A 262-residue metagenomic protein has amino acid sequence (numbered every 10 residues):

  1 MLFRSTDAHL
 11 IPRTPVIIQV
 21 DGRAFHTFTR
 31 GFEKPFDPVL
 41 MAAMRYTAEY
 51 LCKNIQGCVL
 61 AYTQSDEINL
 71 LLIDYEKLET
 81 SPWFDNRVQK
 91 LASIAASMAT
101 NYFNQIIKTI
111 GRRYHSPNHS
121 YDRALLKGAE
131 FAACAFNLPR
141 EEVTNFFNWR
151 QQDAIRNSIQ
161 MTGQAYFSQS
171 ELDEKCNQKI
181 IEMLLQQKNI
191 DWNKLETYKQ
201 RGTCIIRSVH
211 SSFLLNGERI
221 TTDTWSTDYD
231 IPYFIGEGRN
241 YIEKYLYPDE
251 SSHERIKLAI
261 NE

Functional and structural regions predicted by a protein language model:
M1-E262: Regulatory and interdomain segments flanking nucleotide-handling catalytic cores in signaling/defense enzymes
